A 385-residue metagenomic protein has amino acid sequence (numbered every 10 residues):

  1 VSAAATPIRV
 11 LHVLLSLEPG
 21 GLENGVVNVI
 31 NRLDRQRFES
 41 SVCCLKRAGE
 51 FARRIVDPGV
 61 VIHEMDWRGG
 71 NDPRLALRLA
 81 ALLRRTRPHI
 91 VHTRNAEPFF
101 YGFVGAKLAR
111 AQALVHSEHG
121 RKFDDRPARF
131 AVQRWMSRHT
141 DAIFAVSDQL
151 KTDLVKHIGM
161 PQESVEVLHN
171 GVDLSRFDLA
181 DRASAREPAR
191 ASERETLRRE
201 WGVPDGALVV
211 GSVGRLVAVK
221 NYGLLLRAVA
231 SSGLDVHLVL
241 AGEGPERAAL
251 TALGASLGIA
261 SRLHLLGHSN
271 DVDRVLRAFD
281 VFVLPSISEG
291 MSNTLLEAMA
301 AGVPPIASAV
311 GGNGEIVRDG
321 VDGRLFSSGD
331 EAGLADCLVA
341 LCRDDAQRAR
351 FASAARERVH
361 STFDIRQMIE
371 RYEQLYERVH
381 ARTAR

Functional and structural regions predicted by a protein language model:
G20-N28, L208, S212-S231, P245-A252 (+2 more regions): A conserved mid-protein helix/loop that constitutes part of the nucleotide-sugar donor-binding site
C44, P304-A307, V317: Short hydrophobic beta-strand element within catalytic cores of glycosyltransferases and related nucleotide-activated
T93-F99, E118: Short His-centered aromatic/hydrophobic patch
V115-F144, T152-G159: A conserved, positively charged/aromatic
Q149, G171: Carbohydrate-associated surface elements
T196-R199, G333, A340, Q347-T362 (+1 more regions): A short, well-ordered alpha-helix in the C-terminal region of glycosyltransferases
H268, I287: Aromatic "clamp/platform" in nucleotide-sugar-dependent glycosyltransferases that forms part of the donor/acceptor
R318-G320, R324-E331, A340-D345: Conserved acidic donor-binding segment of nucleotide-sugar-dependent glycosyltransferases
